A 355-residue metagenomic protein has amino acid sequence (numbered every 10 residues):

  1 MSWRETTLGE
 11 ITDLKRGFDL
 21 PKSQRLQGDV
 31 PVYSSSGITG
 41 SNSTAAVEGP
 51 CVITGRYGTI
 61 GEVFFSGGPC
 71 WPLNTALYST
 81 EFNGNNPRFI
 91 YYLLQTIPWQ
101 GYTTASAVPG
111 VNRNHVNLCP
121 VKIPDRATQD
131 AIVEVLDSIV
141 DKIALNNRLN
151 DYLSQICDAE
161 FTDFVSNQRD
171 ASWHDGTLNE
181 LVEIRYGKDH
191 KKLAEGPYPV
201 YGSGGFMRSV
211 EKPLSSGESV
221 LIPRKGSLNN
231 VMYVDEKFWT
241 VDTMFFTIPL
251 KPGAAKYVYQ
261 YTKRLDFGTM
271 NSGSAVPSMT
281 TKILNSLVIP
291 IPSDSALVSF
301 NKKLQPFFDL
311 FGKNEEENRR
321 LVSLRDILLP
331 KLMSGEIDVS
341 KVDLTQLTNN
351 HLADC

Functional and structural regions predicted by a protein language model:
M1-S34, P120-G202, P290, D294-S340: Non-catalytic DNA-recognition/assembly elements of restriction-modification systems
P21, T103, N271, S340-K341: Short, hydrophobic secondary-structure boundary micro-motifs
S34-W99, T104-A107, N112-V116, G202-L287: A short beta-sheet element
N117, N285-P292, H351, C355: Short, glycine/alanine-rich amphipathic alpha-helical segment that often forms an alpha-turn-alpha hairpin
N179-K188, I222, S272, T348-L352: Iron-associated oxidoreductase/ferritin-like identity signal
K331-C355: Acidic, low-complexity, intrinsically disordered peripheral segments
